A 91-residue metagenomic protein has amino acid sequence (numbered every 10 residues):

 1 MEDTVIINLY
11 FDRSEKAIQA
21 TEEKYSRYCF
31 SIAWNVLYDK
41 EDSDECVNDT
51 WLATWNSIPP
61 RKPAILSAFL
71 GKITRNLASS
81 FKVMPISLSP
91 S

Functional and structural regions predicted by a protein language model:
M1-I6, S87: Intrinsic, short, N-terminal disordered tails of RNA polymerase sigma-factor systems
F11-A20, F30-D49, I86: Short, charged helix-capping/linker segments at alpha-helix termini
A17-T21, D42, K62, L66 (+1 more regions): Conserved acidic
T21-Y25, C29, T74: Hydrophobic/aromatic residues within well-ordered alpha-helical segments
S31, E45-L52, N56, A64-N76: Structural recognition of an alpha-helix C-terminal capping motif at a helix-to-coil junction
P59: Conserved micro-motifs of the catalytic ATP-binding
R75-S91: Arg/Lys-rich amphipathic alpha helix in sigma70-family domain 2
